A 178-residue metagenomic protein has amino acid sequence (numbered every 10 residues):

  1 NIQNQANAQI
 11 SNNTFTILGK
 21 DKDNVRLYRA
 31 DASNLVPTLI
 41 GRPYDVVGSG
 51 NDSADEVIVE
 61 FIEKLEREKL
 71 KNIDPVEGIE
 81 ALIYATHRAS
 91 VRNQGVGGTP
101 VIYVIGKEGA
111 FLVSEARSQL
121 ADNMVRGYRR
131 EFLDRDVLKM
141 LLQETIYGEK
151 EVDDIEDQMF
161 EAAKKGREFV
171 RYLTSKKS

Functional and structural regions predicted by a protein language model:
N1-S178: Long, low-complexity N-terminal extensions
